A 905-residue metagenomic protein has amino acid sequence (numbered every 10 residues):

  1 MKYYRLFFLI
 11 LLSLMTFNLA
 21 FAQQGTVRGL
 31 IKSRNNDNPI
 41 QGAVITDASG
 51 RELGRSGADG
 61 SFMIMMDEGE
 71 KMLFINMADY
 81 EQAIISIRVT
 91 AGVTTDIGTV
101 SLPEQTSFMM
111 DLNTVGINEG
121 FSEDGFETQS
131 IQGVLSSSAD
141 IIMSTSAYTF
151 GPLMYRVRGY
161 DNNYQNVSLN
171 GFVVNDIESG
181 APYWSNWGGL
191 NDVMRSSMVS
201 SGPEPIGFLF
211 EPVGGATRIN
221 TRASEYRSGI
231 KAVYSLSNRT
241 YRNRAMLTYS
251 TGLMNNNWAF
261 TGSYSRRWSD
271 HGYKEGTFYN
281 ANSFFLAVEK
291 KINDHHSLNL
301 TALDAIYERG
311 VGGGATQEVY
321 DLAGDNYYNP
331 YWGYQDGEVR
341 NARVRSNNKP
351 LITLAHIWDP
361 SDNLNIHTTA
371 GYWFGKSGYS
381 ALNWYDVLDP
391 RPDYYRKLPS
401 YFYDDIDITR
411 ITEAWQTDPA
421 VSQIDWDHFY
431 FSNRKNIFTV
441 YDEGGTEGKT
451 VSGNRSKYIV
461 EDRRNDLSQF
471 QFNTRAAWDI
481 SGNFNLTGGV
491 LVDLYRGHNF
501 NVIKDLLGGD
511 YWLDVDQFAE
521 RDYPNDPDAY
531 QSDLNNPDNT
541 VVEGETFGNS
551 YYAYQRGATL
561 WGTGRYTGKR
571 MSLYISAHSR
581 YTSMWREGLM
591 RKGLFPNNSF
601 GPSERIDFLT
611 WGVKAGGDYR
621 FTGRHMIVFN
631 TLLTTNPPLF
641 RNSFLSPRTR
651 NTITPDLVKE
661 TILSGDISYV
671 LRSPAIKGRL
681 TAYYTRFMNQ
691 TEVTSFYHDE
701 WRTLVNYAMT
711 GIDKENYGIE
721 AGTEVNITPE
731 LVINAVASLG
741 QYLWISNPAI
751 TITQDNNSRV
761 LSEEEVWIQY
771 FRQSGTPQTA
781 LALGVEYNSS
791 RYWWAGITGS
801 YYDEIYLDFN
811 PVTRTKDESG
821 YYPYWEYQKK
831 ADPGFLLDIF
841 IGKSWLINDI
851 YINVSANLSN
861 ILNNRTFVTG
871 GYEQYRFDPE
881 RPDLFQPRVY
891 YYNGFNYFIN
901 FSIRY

Functional and structural regions predicted by a protein language model:
T26, L236-W268, Y273-G312, V344 (+2 more regions): Transmembrane beta-barrel wall of Gram-negative outer-membrane proteins
G133-V134, M143-T145, F172-P203, N220-R222 (+1 more regions): Short acidic/polar hinge/loop motifs at secondary-structure boundaries that mediate gating or recognition
E289, S297-A355, G378-E461, P524-E543 (+1 more regions): Acidic/polar loop-and-plug regions of large Gram-negative outer-membrane beta-barrel proteins
E308-G310, G314-V319, Y530-T540, S583-L594 (+7 more regions): Surface-exposed extracellular loop regions of Gram-negative outer-membrane beta-barrel proteins, predominantly
Y328-L351, A355, N549, A553 (+7 more regions): Outer-membrane beta-barrel signature, preferentially recognizing the C-terminal barrel domain of Gram-negative
I459, N485-T622, N642-R648, A749 (+2 more regions): Signature of Gram-negative outer-membrane beta-barrel scaffolds
A682-R686, Y707-T813, N900-R904: Gram-negative outer-membrane beta-barrel transporters
M688-N689, I733, Y801-D817, K843-Y905: C-terminal beta-signal and adjacent terminal beta-strands/loops of Gram-negative outer-membrane beta-barrel proteins
